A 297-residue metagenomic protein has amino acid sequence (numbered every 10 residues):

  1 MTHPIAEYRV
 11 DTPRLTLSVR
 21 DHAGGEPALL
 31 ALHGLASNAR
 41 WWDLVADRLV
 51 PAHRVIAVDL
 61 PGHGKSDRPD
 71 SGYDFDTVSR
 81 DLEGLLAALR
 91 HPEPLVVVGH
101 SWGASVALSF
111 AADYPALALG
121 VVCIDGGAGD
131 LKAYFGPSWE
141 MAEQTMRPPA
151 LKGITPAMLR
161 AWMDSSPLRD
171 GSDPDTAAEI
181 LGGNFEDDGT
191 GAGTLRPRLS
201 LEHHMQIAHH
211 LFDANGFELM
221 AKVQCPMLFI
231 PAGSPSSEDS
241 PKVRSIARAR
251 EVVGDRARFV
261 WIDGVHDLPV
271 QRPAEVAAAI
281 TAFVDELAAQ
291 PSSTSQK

Functional and structural regions predicted by a protein language model:
M1-L29, V50-H53, H91-E93, A247-R248 (+4 more regions): Alpha/beta-hydrolase fold catalytic core
P13, R20-A23, I56-V98, A112 (+1 more regions): Active-site loop/oxyanion-hole signature of alpha/beta-hydrolase fold enzymes
D21-K65: Conserved HGGG/HGGXW glycine-rich cap/lid loop of the alpha/beta-hydrolase fold
G99, G103, A107: Gly/Ala-rich beta-loop-alpha elbow adjacent to hydrolase catalytic centers
A112, L119-P156: Flexible "cap/lid" loop of the alpha/beta hydrolase fold
I154-S237: Alpha/beta-hydrolase
Q224-D263: Conserved loop-alpha-helix segment in the C-terminal half of the alpha/beta-hydrolase fold that carries the catalytic
G264-P273: Catalytic histidine-centered segment of alpha/beta-hydrolase-like enzymes
